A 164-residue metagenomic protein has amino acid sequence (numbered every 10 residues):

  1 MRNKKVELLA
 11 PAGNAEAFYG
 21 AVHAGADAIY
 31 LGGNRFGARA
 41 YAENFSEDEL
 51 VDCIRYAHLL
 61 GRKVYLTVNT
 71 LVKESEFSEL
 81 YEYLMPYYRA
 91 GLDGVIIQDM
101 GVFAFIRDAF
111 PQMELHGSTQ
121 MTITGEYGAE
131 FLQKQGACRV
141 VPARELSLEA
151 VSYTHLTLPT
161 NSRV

Functional and structural regions predicted by a protein language model:
R2, E7-A28: N-terminal basic/disordered segments at the start of proteins
K4-V6, A26-D27, L60-V64, L92-D93 (+2 more regions): Short, well-ordered coil/turn segments that N-cap beta-strands
L8-P11, I29-L31, V64-V68, V95-I97 (+2 more regions): Hydrophobic faces of well-ordered beta-strands that scaffold small-molecule active sites in alpha/beta enzyme cores
A21, D99, L132: Conserved, mostly hydrophobic/aromatic
Y30-E49, V68-E74: Glycine-rich, proline-tolerant flexible connector loops at the mouths of alpha/beta enzymes
Y41-V51, M100-A109, E145-Y153: Active-site-adjacent beta->alpha loops and helix N-cap segments on the catalytic face of soluble alpha/beta enzymes
E47-Y65, I106-Q112, L156: Alpha-helix-loop-beta-strand connector modules within alpha/beta enzyme cores
T154-T160: Conserved small/polar residues in nucleotide/adenosyl-binding loops
